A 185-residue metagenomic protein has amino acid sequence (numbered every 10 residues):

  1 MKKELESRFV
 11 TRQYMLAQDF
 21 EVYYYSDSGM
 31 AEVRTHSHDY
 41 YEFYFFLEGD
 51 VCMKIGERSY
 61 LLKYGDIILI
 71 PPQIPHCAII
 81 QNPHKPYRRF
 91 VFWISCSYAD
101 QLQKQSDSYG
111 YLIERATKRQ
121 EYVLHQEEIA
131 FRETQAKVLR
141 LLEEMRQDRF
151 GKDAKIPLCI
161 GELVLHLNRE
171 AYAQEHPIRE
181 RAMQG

Functional and structural regions predicted by a protein language model:
M1-D66, I74, D107-Y109, K118-Y122: Generic protein-terminus/edge-of-domain signal
K2-E21, C77-E143, R169-A173: A hydrophobic/aromatic-rich effector-binding and dimerization subdomain of bacterial HTH-type transcriptional regulators
E42-F45, E133-K137, C159, H166: Amphipathic, well-ordered alpha-helical segments in soluble domains
F43, I67-L69, V91-W93: Conserved hydrophobic/aromatic beta-strand scaffold that supports enzyme active sites
E48, P72, I94-C96: Residues immediately flanking
C52-K54, I70, H76-H84: Short beta-strand His + acidic residue motifs that chelate non-heme Fe in jelly-roll/DSBH and cupin folds
Q120-A130, M145-C159, L165-G185: Short, Lys/Arg-enriched, Trp-marked, Pro/Gly-tolerant hinge/linker segments that flank
